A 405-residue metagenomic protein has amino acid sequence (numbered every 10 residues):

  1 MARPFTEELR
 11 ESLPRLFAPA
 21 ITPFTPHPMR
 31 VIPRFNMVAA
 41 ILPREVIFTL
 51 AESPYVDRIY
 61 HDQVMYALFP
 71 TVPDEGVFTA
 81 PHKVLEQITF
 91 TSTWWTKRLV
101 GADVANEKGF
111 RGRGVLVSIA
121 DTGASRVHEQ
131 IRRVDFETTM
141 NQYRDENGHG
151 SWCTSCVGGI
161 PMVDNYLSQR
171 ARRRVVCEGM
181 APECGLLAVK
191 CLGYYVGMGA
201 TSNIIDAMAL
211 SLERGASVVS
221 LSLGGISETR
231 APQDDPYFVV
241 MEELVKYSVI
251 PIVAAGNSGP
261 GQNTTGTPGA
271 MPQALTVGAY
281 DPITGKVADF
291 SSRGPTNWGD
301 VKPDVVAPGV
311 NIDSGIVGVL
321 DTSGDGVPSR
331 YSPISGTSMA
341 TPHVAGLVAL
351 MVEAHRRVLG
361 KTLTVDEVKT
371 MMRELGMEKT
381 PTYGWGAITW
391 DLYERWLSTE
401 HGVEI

Functional and structural regions predicted by a protein language model:
M1-P4: Short glycine-/aliphatic-rich beta-strand segments at the starts of folded cytosolic domains
R15-T96, N106: Autoinhibitory propeptides
V46, M65-A67, T122-R126, Q142 (+9 more regions): Solvent-exposed loop/turn segments at secondary-structure junctions within structured extracellular/periplasmic domains
V104-F136, Y143-A200, R214, K246 (+3 more regions): Subtilisin-like serine protease catalytic core
L187, I250-I252, T276-V277, V306 (+1 more regions): Structural detector of well-ordered beta-strand residues that form the stable sheet scaffold of enzyme domains
A188-Q273, T284-K286, N297-D300, V319-P342 (+1 more regions): Substrate-binding/access-modulating region of protease and related hydrolase catalytic domains
C191, T264, G309-Y383: Hydrolase catalytic cores
G256, A387-I405: Secreted peptidase-domain scaffold signal
